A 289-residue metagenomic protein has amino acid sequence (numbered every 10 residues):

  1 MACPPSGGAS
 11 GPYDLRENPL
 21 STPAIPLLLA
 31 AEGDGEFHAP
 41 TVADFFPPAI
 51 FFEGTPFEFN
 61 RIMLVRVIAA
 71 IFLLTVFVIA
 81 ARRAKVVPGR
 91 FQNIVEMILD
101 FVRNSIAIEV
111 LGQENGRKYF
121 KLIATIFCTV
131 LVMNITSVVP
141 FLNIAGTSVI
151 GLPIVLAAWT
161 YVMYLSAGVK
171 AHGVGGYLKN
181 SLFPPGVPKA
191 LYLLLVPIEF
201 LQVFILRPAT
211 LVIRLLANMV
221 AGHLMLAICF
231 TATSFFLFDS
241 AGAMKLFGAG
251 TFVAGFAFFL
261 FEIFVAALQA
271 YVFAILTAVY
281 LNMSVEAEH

Functional and structural regions predicted by a protein language model:
C3, E17, S21-H289: Selective transmembrane helix interface/packing segments
C3-P4, G8-G11, L15: Short, low-complexity intrinsically disordered segments enriched in A/P/G/S/L with frequent Arg, especially at protein
